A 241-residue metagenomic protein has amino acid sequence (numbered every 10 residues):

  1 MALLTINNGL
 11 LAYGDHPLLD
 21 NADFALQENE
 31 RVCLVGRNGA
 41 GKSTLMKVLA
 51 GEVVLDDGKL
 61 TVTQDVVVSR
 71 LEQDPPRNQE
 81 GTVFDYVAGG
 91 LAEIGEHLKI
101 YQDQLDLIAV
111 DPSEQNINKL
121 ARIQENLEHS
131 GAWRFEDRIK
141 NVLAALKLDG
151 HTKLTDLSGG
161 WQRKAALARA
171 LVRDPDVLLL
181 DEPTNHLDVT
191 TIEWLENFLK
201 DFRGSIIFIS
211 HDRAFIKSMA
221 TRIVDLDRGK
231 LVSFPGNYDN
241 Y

Functional and structural regions predicted by a protein language model:
M1-Y241: ABC ATP-binding cassette signature C-motif
